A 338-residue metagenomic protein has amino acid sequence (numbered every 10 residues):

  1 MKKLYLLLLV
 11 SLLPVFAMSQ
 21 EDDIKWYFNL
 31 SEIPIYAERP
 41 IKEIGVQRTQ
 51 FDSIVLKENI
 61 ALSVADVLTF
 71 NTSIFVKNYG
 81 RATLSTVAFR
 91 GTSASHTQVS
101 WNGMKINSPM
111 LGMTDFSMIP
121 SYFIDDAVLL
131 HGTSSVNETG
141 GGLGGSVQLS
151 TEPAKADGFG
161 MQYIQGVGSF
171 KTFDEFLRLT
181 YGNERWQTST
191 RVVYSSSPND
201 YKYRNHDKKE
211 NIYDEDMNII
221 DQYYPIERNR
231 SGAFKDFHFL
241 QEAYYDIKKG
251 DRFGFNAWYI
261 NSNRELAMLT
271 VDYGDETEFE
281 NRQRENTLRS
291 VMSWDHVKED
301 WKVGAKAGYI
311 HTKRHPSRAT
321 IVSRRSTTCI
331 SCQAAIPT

Functional and structural regions predicted by a protein language model:
Y27-N59, T86, A127: N-terminal periplasmic "start-of-domain" segments of outer-membrane beta-barrel proteins
V64-V67, S85-A88, T114-P120, L129 (+2 more regions): N-terminal periplasmic accessory domains that precede and gate Gram-negative outer-membrane beta-barrel machines
A65-S108: Extracytoplasmic beta-strand/coil segments of soluble accessory domains associated with Gram-negative outer-membrane
S85, L143-G145, F159-M161, F173-L177 (+3 more regions): Hydrophobic, lipid-facing positions within transmembrane beta-strands of outer-membrane proteins
A94, A154-A156, N183-W186, K248-G250 (+1 more regions): Outer-membrane beta-barrel channels and translocator barrels
M104-G132: Short acidic/polar hinge/loop motifs at secondary-structure boundaries that mediate gating or recognition
K171-S197, K208-N263, L288, M292: Transmembrane beta-barrel wall of Gram-negative outer-membrane proteins
Y201, R230-D236, G250-V303, Y309-T328: Flexible loop and strand-edge segments within Gram-negative outer membrane beta-barrel domains
